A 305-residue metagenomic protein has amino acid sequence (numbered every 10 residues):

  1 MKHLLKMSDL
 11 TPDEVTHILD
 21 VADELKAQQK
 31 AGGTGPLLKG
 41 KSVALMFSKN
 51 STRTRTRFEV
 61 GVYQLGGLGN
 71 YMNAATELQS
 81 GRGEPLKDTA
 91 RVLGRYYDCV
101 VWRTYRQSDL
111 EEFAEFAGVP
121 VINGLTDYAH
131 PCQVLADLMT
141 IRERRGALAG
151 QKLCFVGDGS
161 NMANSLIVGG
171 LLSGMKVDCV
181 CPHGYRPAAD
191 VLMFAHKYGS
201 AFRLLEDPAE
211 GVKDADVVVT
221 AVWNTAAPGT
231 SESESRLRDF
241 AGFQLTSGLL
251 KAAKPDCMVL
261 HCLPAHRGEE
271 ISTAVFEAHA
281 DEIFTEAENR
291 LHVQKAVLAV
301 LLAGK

Functional and structural regions predicted by a protein language model:
M1-T56, V60: Positively charged, low-complexity intrinsically disordered leader regions
S42-V43, F47-Y96: Active-site cofactor/substrate anionic-group-binding motifs, chiefly glycine- and Lys/Arg-rich phosphate-binding loops
S48-G61, E143-A221, A227: Glycine-rich phosphate/diphosphate-binding loop of Rossmann-like nucleotide-binding domains
N70-L93, F116, L166-G169, R186-S200: Active-site-proximal loop->helix
G81, D98-G169, H261: Anion-binding alpha/beta catalytic cores of soluble intermediary-metabolism enzymes, centered on
H196-A274: Rossmann-like adenosine-cofactor binding region
D256-C257, C262-K305: Adenosine-phosphate binding glycine-rich loop
